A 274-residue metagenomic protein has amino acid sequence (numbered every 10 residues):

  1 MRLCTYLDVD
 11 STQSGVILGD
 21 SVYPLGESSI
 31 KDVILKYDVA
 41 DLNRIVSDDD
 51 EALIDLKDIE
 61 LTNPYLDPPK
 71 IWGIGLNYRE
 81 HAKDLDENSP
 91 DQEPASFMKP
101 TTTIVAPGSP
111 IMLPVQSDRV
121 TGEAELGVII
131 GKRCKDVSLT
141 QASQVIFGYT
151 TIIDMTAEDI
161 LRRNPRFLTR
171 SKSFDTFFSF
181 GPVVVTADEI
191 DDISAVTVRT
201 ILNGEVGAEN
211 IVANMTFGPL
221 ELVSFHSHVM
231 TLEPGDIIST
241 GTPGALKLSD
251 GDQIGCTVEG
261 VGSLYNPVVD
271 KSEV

Functional and structural regions predicted by a protein language model:
M1-P90, R199, E205-V206, Q253-G255: N-terminal non-catalytic cap/leader segment that marks the start of a structured domain
C4, L61-N63, D84-D86, I111-V120 (+3 more regions): A generic local secondary-structure boundary/capping motif
Y6, V16-L18, L25, P107 (+6 more regions): Short beta-strand-to-turn element immediately C-terminal to the catalytic PLP-Schiff-base lysine in fold type I
A52-I54, E60, P64, H81 (+1 more regions): Catalytic-pocket segment enriched in acidic/His residues
K70-W72, P94-S96, T102-T103, P110 (+5 more regions): Structural motif
S89-P107, G122, G255-E259: Structural signature of FAD isoalloxazine-binding scaffolds in flavoprotein oxidoreductases
E123, I130, V137-I152: RNA pseudouridine synthases
